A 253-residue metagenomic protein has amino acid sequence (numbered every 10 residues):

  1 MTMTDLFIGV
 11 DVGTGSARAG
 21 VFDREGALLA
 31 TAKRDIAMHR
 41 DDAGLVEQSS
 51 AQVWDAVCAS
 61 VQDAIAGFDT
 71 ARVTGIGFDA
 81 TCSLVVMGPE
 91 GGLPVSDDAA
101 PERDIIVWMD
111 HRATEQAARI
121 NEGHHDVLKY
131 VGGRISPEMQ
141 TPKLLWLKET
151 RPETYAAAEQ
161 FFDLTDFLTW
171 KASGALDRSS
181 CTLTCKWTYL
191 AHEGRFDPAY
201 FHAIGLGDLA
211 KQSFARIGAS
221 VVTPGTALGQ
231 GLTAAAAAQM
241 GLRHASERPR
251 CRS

Functional and structural regions predicted by a protein language model:
M1-S96, A157, A210-K211, A215-S220 (+1 more regions): N-terminal glycine/serine-rich phosphate-binding loop of ATP-dependent small-molecule kinases, especially carbohydrate
V12-T14, F78, V127-R252: Gly/Ser/Thr-rich active-site cleft segment
E25, C82, H111, D166-F167 (+1 more regions): Short glycine-enriched loops at secondary-structure junctions
R40-G44, Q116-A117, Y189, L232: Short, charged, surface-exposed secondary-structure boundary motifs
S50-V53, V57, A113, Q140 (+2 more regions): Conserved donor sugar-nucleotide recognition element shared by glycan-biosynthetic enzymes
I65, D69-T141: Active-site phosphate-binding/coordination module
